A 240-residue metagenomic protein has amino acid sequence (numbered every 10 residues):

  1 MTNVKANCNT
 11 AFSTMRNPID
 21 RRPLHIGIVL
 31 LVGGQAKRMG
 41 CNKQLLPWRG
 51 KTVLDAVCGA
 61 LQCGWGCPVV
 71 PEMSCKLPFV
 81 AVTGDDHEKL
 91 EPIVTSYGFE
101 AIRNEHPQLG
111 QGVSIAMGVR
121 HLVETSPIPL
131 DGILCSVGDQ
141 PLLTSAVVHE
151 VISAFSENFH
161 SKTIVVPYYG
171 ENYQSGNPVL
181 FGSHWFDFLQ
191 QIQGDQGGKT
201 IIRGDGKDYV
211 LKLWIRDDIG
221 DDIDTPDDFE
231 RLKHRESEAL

Functional and structural regions predicted by a protein language model:
T2-C41: N-terminal nucleotide-binding beta1-loop-alpha1 segment
T14-L24, D187, Q191-L240: Conserved alpha/beta core of the MobA/IspD/sugar-nucleotide pyrophosphorylase nucleotidyltransferase superfamily
H25-A60, G64: N-terminal beta1-alpha1 ligand-phosphate binding loop
A60-C75: Short, acidic, metal-binding catalytic loop of nucleotide-sugar glycosyltransferases
E88-V94: Acidic helix N-cap motif at the loop->helix transition within catalytic regions of sugar-transfer enzymes
T95-G98, F181, D205-G206: Short, structured coil segments at secondary-structure junctions
E100-P107, L213-R216: Short beta->alpha connector loops at strand-helix junctions that form conserved, small/polar/Pro-enriched
H106-S183, D187-F188: Conserved beta-loop-beta/alpha segment of the NTase-like Rossmann-fold superfamily that binds/positions NTPs
